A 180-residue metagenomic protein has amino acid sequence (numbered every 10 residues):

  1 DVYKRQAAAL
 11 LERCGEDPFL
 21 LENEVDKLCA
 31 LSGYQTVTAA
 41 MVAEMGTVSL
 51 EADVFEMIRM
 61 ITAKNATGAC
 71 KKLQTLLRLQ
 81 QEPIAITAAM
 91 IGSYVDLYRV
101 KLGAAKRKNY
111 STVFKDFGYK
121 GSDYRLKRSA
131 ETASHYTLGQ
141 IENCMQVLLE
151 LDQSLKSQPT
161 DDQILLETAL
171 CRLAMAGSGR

Functional and structural regions predicted by a protein language model:
V2-Y3: Short, small-residue-biased leader/transition segments that mark boundaries at the very start of proteins
A8-R13, F19-L31, I58, L73-T75 (+1 more regions): C-terminal helical "lid" of AAA+/P-loop NTPase domains
L11, G15, A30, T47 (+3 more regions): Alpha-solenoid HEAT/Armadillo repeat architecture
G15-P18, S32, T36, Q80 (+1 more regions): Residues at alpha-helix boundaries and short interhelical turns
E22-L50, T87, R107-K115: Conserved C-terminal helix/linker of AAA+ ATPases
V37-N65, A69, Q74-L77, Q81 (+1 more regions): Extended, largely alpha-helical regulatory/partner-binding modules appended to the mid-to-C-terminal parts
A66-R180: Helix-rich C-terminal "collar"/helical-bundle subdomain used as an assembly and partner-interaction module in RFC-like
